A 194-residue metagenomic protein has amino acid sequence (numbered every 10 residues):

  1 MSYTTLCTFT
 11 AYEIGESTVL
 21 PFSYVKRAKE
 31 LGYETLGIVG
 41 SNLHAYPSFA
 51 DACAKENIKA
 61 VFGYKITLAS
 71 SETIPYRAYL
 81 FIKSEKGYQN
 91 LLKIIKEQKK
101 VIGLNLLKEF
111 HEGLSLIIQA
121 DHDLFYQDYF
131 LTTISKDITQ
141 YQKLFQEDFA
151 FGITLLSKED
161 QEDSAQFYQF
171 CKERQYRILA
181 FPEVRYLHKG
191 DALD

Functional and structural regions predicted by a protein language model:
M1-D194: Phosphodiester-processing cores and adjacent nucleic acid-binding clamps
